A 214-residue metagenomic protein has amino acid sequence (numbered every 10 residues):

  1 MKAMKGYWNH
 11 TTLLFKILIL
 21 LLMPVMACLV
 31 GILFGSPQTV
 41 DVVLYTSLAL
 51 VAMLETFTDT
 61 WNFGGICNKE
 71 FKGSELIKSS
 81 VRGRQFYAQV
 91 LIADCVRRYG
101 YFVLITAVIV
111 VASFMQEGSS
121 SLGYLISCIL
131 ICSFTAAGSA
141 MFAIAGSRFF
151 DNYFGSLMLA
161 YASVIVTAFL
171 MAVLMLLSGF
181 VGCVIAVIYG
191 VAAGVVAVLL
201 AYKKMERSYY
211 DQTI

Functional and structural regions predicted by a protein language model:
M1-K72, A88-I214: Hydrophobic alpha-helical transmembrane segments of membrane proteins
K78-Q85: Short helix-to-coil transition segments within interhelical loops that connect adjacent transmembrane helices
